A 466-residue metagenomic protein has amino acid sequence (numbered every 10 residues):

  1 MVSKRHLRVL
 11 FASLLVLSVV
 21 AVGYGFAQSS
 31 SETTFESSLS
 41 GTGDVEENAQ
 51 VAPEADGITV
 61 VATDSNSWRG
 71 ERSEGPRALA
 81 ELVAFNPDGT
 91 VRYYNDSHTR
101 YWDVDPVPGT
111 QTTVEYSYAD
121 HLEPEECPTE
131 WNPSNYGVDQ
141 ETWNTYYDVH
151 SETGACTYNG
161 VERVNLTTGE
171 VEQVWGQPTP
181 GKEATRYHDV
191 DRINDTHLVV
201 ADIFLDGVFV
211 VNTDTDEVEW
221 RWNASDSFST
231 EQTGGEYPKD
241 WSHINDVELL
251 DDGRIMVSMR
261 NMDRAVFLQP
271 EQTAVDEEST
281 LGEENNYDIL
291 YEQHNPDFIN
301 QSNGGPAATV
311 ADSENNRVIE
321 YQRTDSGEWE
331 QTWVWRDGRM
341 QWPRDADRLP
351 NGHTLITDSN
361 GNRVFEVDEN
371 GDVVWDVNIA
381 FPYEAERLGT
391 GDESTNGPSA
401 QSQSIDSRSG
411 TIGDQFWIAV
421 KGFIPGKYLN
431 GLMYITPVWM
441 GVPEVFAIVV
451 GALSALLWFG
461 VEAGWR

Functional and structural regions predicted by a protein language model:
M1-R466: Hydrophobic alpha-helical segments
